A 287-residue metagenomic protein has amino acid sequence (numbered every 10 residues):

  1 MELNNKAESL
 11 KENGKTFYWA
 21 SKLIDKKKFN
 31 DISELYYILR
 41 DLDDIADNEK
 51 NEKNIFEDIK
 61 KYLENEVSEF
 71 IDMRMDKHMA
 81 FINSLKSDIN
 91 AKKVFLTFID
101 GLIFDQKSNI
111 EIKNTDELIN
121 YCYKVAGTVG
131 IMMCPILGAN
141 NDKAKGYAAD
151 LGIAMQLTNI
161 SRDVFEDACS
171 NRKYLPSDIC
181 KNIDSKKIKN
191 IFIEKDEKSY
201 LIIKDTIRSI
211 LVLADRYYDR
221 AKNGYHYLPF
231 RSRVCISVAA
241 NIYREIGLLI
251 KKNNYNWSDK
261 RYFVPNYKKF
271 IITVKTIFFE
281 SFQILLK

Functional and structural regions predicted by a protein language model:
M1-Q156, S161, E166-K287: Catalytic cores of Mg2+-dependent Asp-rich isoprenoid enzymes
